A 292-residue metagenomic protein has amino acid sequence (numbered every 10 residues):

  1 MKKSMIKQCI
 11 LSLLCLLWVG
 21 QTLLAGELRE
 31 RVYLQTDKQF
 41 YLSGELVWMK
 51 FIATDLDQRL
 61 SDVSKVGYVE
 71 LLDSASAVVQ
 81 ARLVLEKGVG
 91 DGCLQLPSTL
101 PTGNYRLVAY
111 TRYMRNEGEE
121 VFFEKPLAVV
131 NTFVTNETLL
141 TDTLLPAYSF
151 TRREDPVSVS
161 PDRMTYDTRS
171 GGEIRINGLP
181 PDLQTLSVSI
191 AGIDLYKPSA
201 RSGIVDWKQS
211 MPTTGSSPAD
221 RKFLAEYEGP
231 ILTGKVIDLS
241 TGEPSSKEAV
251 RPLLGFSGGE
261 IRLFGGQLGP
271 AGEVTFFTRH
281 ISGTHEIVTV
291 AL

Functional and structural regions predicted by a protein language model:
I6-L11, L23-L292: N-terminal, cleavable Sec-dependent signal peptides of secreted/periplasmic/extracellular proteins
L17-T22: Hydrophobic core
